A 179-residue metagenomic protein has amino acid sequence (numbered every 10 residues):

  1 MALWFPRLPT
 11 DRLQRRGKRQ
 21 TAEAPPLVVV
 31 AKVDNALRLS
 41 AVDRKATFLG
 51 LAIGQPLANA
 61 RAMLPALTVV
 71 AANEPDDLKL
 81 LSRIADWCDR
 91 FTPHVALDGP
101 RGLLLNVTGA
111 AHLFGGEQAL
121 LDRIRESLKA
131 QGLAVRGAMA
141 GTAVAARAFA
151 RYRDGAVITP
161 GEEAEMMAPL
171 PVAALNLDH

Functional and structural regions predicted by a protein language model:
M1-L104, Q118-E126, V135, M139 (+1 more regions): Residues that scaffold, gate, or flank divalent-cation-dependent active/transport sites
L81-R83, A110, A150-R151: Charge-rich, low-complexity amphipathic helices in intrinsically disordered tails/linkers adjacent to domains
V107: Phosphate-centric recognition/catalysis
A110-F114, G155-I158: Short, charged/polar, Gly/Pro-enriched secondary-structure boundary elements
H112-F114, A143-F149: Short, well-ordered, mixed-charge alpha-helical segments that flank or form enzyme active sites
R151-H179: Compact, charge-rich alpha-helical regulatory domains located at protein termini
